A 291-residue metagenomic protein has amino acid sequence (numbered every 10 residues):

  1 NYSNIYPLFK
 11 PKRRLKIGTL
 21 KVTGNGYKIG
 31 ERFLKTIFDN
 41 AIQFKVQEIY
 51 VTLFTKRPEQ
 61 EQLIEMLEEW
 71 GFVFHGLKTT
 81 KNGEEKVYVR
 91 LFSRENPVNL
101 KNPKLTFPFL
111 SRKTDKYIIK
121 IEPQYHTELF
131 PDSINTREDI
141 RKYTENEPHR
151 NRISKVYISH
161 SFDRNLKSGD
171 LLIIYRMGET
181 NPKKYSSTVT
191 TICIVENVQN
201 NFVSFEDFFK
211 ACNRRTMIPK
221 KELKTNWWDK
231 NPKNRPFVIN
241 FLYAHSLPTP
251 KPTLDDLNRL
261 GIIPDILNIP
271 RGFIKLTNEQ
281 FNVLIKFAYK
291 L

Functional and structural regions predicted by a protein language model:
N1-K16: Conserved acyl-donor/pantetheine-binding loop and adjacent beta-alpha core of acyl/acetyltransferases and related
G18-I29, T55-K56: A short, internal acetyl-CoA/4′-phosphopantetheine-binding micro-motif in the GNAT/acyltransferase core
G26-I42: Conserved acetyl-CoA-binding loop-helix of GNAT-fold acetyltransferases
N40, V46, E65-R137, E145 (+1 more regions): Contiguous surface segments at macromolecular interaction interfaces
A41-K56: Conserved GNAT acetyl-CoA-binding A-motif
R152-F162: Short alpha-helix capping/helix-loop boundary micro-motifs
F162-T180: Short coil-to-beta transition motif at edge beta-strands of beta-rich domains
S186-V198: Short beta-strand-centered aromatic/proline hotspots
